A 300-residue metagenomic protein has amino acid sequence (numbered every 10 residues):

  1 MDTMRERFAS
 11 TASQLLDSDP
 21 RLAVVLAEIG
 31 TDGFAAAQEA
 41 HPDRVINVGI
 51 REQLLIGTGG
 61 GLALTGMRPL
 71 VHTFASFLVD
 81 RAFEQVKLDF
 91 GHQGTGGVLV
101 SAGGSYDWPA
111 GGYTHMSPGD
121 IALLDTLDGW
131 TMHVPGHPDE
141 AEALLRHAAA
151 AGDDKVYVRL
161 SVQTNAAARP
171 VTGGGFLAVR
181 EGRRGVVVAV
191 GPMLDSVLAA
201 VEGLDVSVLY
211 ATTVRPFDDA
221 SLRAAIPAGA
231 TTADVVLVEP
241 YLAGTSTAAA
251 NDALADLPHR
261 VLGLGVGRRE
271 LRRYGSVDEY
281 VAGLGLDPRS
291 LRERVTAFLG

Functional and structural regions predicted by a protein language model:
M1-D153, T164-N165: Thiamine diphosphate
A23-A40, L55, W108, S161-G300: Thiamine diphosphate
H72, V98-G103, V134-P135, Y157-S161 (+3 more regions): Short beta-strand segments
